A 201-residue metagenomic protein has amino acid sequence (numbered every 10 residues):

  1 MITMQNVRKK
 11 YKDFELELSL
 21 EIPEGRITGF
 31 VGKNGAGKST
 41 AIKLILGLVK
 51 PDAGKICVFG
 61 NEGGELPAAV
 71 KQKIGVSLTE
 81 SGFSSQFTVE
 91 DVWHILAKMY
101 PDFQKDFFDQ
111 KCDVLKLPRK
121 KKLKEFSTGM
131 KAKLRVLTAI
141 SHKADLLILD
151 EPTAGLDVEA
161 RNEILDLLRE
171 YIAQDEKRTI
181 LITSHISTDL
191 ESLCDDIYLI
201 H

Functional and structural regions predicted by a protein language model:
M1-S19, E24-R26, P67: A short, flexible loop at the N-terminus of ABC-type nucleotide-binding domains that lies
K33-G37: Walker A (P-loop) phosphate-binding loop of ABC-type ATPase nucleotide-binding domains
L46: Helix-to-loop junction immediately C-terminal to a conserved catalytic motif
G54-E65, A69-V70: Conserved ABC transporter NBD signature motif
Q72, L78-R135, H142: ABC-family P-loop ATPase nucleotide-binding domains
L147-E151, L156: Catalytic Walker B motif of ABC-type/P-loop ATPase nucleotide-binding domains
R161-E176: Helical segment within the ABC ATPase nucleotide-binding domain
I197-H201: H-loop (His-switch) and adjacent beta-strand-loop-beta switch element of ABC-type ATPase nucleotide-binding domains
